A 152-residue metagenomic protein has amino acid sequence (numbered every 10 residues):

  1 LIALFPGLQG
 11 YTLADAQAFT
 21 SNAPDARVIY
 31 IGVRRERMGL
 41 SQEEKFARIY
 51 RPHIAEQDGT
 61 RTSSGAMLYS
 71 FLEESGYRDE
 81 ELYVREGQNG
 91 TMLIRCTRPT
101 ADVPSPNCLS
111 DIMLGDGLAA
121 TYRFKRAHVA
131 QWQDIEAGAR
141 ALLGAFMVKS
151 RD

Functional and structural regions predicted by a protein language model:
L1-T62: Charge-rich, low-complexity N-terminal segments
I29, I94, L118: A broad, low-specificity signal marking well-ordered, structured residues that form hydrophobic/aromatic
G39, P104, H128-A130: Residue-level signal for secondary-structure boundary sites
I49-H53, D102, G138-L143: Short, low-complexity, polar/charged sequence segments that are solvent-exposed and flexible
A55-P104: Signature of long, low-cysteine stretches enriched in small and polar/charged residues
P106-T121: Extended hydrophobic
G117-D152: Surface-exposed amphipathic alpha-helical segments
